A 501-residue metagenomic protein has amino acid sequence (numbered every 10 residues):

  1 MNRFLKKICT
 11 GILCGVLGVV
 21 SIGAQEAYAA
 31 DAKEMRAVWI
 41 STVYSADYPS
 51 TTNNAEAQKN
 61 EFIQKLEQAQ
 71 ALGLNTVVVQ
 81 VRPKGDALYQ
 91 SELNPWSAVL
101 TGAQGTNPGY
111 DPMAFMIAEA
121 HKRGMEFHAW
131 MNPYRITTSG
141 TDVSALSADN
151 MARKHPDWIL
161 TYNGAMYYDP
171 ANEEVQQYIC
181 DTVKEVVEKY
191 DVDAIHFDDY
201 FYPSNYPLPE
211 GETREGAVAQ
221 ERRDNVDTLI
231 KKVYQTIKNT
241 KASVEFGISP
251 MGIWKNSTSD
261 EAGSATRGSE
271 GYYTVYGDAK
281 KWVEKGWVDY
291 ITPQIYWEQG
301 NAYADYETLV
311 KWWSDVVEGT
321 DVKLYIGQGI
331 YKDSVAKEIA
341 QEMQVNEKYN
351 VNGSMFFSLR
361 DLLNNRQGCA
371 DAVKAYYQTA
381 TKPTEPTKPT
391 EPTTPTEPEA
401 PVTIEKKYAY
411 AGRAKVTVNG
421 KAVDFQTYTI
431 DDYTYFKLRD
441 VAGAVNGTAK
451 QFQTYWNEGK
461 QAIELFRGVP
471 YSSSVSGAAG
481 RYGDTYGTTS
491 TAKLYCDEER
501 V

Functional and structural regions predicted by a protein language model:
V19-A32: Sec-dependent signal peptide cleavage junction
A30-A37, L74-K84, D111-L160, H196 (+2 more regions): Glycine-rich, aromatic-flanked loop segments that form ligand/cofactor-binding clefts across common enzyme folds
K33, W39-N60, A129, Y134-K189 (+1 more regions): Active-site-adjacent "subsite" loops/lids of carbohydrate-active enzymes
N60-D86, K189-A194, K281, K285-Y290 (+1 more regions): Catalytic domains of carbohydrate-active enzymes, especially glycoside hydrolases
L72-P108: Aromatic-lined carbohydrate-binding/catalytic grooves of carbohydrate-active enzymes
N75, R123, A152-W287, Y296-W297: Polysaccharide-binding and catalytic clefts of secreted carbohydrate-active enzymes
Y276-A302, W313-K388: Substrate-binding cleft of secreted/luminal carbohydrate-active enzymes
T384-V501: Primary recognition of N-terminal secretory signal peptides and signal-anchoring hydrophobic helices
